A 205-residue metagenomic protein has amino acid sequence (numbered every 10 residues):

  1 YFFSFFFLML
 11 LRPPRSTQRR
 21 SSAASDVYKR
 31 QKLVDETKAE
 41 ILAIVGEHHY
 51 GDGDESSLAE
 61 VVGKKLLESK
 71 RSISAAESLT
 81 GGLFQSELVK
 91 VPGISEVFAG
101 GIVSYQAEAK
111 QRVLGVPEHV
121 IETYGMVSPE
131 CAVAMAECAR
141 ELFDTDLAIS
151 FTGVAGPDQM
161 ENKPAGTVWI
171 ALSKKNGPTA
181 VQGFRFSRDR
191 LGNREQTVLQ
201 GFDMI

Functional and structural regions predicted by a protein language model:
Y1-L10: Hydrophobic alpha-helical signal peptides and transmembrane signal-/tail-anchor segments that drive secretory-pathway
S4-F5, R20, L172: Short beta-strand element of the conserved SAM-dependent methyltransferase core
L10-Y28: Short, small-residue-biased leader/transition segments that mark boundaries at the very start of proteins
R30-I205: Short alpha-helical segments enriched in small residues
